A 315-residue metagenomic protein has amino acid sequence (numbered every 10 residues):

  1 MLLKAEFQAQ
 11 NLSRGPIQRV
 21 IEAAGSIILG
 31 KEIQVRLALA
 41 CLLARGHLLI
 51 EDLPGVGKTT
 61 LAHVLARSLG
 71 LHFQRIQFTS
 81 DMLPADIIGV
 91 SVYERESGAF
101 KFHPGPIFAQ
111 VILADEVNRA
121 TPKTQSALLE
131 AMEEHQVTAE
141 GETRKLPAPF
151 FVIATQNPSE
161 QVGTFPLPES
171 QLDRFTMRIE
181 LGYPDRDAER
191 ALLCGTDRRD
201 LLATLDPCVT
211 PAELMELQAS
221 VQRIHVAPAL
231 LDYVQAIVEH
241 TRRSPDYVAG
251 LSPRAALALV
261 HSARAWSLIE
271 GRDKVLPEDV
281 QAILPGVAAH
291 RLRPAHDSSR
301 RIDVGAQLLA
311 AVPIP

Functional and structural regions predicted by a protein language model:
L2-N11, R243-P315: C-terminal engagement/docking regions of AAA+ P-loop ATPases
L2-Q34, R223-H225: Dynamic helix-loop-helix/coil hinge segments at AAA+ ATPase domain boundaries and subdomain interfaces
R36-A40, Y93-L113, E142: Conserved alpha-helical scaffold flanking the Walker A/P-loop in AAA+ ATPase domains
L39-T79: Walker A/P-loop
D52, D115-E116, A127: Walker B catalytic acidic pair
L53, I87, T155: P-loop (Walker A) phosphate-binding loop of NTP-binding proteins
S68-E96: AAA+/P-loop NTPase substrate/partner-engagement loops
E94-A99, A120-T124, M132-R223, R264-W266: Canonical AAA+ ATPase core
